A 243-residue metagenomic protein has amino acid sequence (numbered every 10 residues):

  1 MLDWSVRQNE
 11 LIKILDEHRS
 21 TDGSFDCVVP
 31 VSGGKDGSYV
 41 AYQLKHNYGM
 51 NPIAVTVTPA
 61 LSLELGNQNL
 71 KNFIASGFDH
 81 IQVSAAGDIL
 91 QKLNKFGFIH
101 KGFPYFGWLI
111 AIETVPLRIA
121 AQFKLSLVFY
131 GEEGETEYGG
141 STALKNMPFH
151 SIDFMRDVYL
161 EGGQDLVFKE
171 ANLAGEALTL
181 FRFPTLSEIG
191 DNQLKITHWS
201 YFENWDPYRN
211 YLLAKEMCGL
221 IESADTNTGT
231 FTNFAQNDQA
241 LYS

Functional and structural regions predicted by a protein language model:
M1-D26, Q43-S243: Nucleotide-activated chemistry modules centered on ATP-dependent adenylation/adenylyltransferase
V29-D36: Short, glycine-rich nucleotide/cofactor-binding loops
Y39-V40: Hydrophobic positions on the alpha1 helix immediately C-terminal to the Walker A/P-loop
